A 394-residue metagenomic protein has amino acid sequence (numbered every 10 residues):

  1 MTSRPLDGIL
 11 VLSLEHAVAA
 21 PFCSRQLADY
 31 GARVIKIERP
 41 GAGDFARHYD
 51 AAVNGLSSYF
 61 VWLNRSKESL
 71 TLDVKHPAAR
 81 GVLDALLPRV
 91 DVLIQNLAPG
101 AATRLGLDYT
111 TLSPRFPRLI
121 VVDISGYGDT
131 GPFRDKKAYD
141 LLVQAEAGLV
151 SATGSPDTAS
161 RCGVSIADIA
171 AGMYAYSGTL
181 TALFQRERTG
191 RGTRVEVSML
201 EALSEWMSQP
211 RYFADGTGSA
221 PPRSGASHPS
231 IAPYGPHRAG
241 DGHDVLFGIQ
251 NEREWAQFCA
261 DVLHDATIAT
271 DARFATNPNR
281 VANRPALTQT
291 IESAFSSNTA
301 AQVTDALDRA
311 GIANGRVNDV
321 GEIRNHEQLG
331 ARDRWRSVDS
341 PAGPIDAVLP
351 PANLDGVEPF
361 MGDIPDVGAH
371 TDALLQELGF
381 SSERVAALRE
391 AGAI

Functional and structural regions predicted by a protein language model:
M1-G178, A182-R188, R223, D366 (+1 more regions): N-terminal helix-loop segment corresponding to the beta1-alpha1 unit of nucleotide/adenylate-binding folds
M1-L10, P222, R238-G240, E322-I394: Terminal low-complexity tails and localization/encapsulation signals of metabolic enzymes
V34, D308-E322, S381-A386: Short, well-structured beta-strand/strand-turn elements
G41, G126-G128, M199-S204, D241 (+2 more regions): Glycine-rich beta-alpha junction loops
F60, S224-P229, G235-P236, F247 (+3 more regions): Short Gly/Pro-enriched turn/cap motifs at secondary-structure boundaries
D129, P156-V164, E187-L203, P222-P229 (+1 more regions): Conserved Rossmann-fold dehydrogenase catalytic segment
G172-T193, E205-T217, C259-D265: Oxidoreductase and adenylate-handling cofactor-binding alpha/beta cores
P233-A310, N314: Aromatic-enriched alpha-helical interface/lid elements that frame and gate functional surfaces
